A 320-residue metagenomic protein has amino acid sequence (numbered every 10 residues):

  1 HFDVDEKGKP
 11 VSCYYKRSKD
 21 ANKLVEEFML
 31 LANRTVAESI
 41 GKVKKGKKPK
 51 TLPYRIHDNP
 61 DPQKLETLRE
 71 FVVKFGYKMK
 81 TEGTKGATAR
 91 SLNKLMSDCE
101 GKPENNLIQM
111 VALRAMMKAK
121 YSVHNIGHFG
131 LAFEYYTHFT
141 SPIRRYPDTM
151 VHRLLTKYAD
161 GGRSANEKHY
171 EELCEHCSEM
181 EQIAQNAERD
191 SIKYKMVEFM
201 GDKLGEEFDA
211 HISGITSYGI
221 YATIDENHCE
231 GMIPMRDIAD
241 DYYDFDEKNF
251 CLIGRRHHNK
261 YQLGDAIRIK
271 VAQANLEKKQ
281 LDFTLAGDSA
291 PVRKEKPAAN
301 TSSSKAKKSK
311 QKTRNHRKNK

Functional and structural regions predicted by a protein language model:
H1-E226, M232-P234, A239, Y243-E247 (+2 more regions): Append "with occasional cross-activation on large, charged helical scaffolds in nucleic-acid assemblies
K78, Y242-C251, L285-K320: Acidic, low-complexity intrinsically disordered tails
K203-E206, Y242-I269: Short nucleic-acid-contacting surface segments enriched for D/E, G, S/T with interspersed K/R
N259-S302: OB-fold/S1-family single-stranded nucleic acid-binding modules
